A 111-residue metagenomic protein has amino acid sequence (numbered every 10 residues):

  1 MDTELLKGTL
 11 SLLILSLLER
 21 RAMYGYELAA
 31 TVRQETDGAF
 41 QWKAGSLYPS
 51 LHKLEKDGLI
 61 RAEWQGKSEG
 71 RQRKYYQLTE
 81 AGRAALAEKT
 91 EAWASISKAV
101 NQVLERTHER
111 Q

Functional and structural regions predicted by a protein language model:
D2-S46: N-terminal helix-turn-helix DNA-binding core of bacterial DNA-binding proteins
V32, H52, K67-S68: Short secondary-structure boundary/capping segments
L47-L54: Basic amphipathic alpha-helical segments that dock to polyanions
G58: Glycine-centered, phosphate/nucleic-acid-interacting loop/turn motifs that mediate DNA/RNA or nucleotide
A62: Short beta-strand "wing" residues that participate in macromolecule-binding interfaces
S68-T90: Basic, amphipathic "hinge/linker" alpha-helix immediately C-terminal to the N-terminal HTH DNA-binding motif
A84-Q111: Amphipathic alpha-helical dimerization/coiled-coil segments that flank or bridge DNA-binding/regulatory modules
